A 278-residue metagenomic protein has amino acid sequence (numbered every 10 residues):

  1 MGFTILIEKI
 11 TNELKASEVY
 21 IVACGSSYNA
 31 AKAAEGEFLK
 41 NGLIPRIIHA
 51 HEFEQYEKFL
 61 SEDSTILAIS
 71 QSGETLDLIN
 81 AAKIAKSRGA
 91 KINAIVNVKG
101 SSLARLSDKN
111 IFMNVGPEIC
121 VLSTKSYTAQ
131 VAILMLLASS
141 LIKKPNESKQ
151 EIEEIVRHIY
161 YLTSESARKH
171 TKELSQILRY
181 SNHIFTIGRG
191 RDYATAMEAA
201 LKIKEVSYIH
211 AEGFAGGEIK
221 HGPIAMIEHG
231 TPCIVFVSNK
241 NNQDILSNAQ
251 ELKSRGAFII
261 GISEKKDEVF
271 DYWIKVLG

Functional and structural regions predicted by a protein language model:
M1-Y20, K109-P232, N242: Active-site phosphate/pyrophosphate-binding segments
L14-Y160, R189, F236-F270, K275-G278: Glycine-rich phosphate-binding loops that contact phosphosugars or nucleotide phosphates
